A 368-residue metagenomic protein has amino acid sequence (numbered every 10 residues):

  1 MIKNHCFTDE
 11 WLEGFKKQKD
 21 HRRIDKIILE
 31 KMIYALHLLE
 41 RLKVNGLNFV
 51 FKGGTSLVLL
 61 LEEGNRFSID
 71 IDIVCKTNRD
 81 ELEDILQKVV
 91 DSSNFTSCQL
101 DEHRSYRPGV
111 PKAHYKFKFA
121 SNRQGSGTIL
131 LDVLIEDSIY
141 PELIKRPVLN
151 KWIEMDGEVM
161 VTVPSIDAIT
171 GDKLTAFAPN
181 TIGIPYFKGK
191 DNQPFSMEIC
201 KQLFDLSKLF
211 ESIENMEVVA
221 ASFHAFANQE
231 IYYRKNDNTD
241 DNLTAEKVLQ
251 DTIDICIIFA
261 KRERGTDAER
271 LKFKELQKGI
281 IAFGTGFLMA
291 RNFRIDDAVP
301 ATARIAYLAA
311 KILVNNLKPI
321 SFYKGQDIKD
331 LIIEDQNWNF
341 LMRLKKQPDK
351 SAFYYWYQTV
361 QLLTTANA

Functional and structural regions predicted by a protein language model:
M1-V50, A368: Helical scaffold of the NTase/Pol beta-like nucleotidyltransferase catalytic core
K3-N4, Q18, I28, M32-L36 (+2 more regions): Catalytic cores of NTP-dependent nucleotidyl/adenyl transfer enzymes across multiple folds
R22-I24, D72-R79, N192-Q193: Short histidine-centered catalytic/ligand-binding loop motif
L39-I71, K76: Active-site nucleotide-donor binding segment shared across nucleotidyl transfer reactions
L61-G64, E83-Q87, E142-K145: Short, conserved acidic/polar surface loops in the N-terminal third of protein domains
G64-F67, I73, E81, K88 (+2 more regions): Short, charge-rich binding segments
C75-G109: Metal-dependent nucleotidyltransferase catalytic core
